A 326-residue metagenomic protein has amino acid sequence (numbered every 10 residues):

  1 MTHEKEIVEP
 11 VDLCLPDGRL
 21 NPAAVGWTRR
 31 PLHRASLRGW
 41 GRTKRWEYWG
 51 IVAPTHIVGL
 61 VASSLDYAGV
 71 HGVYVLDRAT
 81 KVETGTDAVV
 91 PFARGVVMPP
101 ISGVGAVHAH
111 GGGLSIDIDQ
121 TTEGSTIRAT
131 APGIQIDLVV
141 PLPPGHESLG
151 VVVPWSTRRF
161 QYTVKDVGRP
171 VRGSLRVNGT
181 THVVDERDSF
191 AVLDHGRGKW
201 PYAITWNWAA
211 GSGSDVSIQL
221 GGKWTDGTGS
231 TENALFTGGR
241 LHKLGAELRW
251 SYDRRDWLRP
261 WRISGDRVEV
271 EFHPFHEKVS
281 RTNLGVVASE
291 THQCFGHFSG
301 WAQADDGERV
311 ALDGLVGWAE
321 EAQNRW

Functional and structural regions predicted by a protein language model:
M1-W326: Structured soluble/peripheral alpha/beta segments that form catalytic or ligand/cofactor-binding pockets
